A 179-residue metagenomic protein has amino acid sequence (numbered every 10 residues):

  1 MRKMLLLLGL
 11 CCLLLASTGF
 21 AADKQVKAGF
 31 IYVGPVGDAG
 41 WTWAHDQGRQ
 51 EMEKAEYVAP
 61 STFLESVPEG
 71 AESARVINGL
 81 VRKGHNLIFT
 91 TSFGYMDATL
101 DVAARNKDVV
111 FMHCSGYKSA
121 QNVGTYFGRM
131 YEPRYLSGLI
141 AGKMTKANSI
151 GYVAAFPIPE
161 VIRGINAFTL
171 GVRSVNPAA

Functional and structural regions predicted by a protein language model:
M1-M4: Positively charged n-region of N-terminal signal peptides that target proteins for export
L7-A16: Bacterial N-terminal signal peptides
D23, Q47-F63, R173-A179: Signal peptide-proximal N-terminal region of secreted/periplasmic/extracellular or secretory-lumen proteins
G29-A55, F63-S73, F93, P157-I162: Extracytoplasmic "Venus flytrap"
R49, L136-A179: An alpha-beta-alpha
G70-H85: Short, well-structured alpha-helical segments in soluble
G84-S92, M112-C114: Periplasmic-binding protein-like
A104-G128: Flexible loop/hinge segments that line or gate small-molecule binding clefts
